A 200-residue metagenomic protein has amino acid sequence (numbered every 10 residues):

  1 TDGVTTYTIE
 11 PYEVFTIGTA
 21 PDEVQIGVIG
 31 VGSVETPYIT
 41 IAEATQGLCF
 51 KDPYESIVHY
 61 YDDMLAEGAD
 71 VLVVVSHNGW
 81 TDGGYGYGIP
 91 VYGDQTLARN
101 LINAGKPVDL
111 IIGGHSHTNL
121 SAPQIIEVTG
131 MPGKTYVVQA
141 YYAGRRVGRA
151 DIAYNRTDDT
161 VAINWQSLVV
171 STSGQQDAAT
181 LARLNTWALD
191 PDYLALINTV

Functional and structural regions predicted by a protein language model:
T1-G174: Acidic, metal/ion-coordinating pockets
V161-V200: Hard-cation-handling environments
